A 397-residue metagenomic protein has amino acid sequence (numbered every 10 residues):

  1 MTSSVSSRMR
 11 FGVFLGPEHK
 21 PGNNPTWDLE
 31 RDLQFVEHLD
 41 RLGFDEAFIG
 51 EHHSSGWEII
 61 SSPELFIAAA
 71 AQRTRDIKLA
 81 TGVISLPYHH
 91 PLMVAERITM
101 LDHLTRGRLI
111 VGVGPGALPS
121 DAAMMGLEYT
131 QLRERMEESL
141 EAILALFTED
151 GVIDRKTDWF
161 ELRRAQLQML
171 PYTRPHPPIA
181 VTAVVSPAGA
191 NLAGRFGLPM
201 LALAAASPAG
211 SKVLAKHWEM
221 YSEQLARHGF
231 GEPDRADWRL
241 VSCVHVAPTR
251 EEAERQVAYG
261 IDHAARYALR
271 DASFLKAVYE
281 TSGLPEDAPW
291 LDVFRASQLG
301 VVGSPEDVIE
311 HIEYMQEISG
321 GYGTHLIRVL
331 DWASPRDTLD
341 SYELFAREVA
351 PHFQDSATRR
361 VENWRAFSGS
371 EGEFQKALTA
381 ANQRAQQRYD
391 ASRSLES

Functional and structural regions predicted by a protein language model:
M1-L79, P177, R365, A377-Q383 (+1 more regions): N-terminal beta1-alpha1-beta2 module of alpha/beta enzyme domains
T2-S7, T130-M169, A209-Y322, A350-S397: An alpha-helical appendage that flanks or caps ligand/catalytic pockets
S3-S6, D40-R41, I67-D76, I98 (+4 more regions): Acidic (Asp/Glu)-rich catalytic clusters
S6-W27, P87-R155, P199-A202, A206-A215 (+1 more regions): Flexible, glycine-rich active-site loops centered on histidine and acidic residues that chelate a metal or position
F11-L15, A47-I49, L79-G82, L109-V113 (+4 more regions): Hydrophobic faces of well-ordered beta-strands that scaffold small-molecule active sites in alpha/beta enzyme cores
L15-E30, I84-L92, T173-V185, H245-A247 (+1 more regions): Active-site mouth loops of central-metabolism enzymes
L39, G43, E51, A70 (+10 more regions): Conserved, mostly hydrophobic/aromatic
E46-A70, S85, A117, A205-G210 (+1 more regions): Glycine-rich, proline-tolerant flexible connector loops at the mouths of alpha/beta enzymes
